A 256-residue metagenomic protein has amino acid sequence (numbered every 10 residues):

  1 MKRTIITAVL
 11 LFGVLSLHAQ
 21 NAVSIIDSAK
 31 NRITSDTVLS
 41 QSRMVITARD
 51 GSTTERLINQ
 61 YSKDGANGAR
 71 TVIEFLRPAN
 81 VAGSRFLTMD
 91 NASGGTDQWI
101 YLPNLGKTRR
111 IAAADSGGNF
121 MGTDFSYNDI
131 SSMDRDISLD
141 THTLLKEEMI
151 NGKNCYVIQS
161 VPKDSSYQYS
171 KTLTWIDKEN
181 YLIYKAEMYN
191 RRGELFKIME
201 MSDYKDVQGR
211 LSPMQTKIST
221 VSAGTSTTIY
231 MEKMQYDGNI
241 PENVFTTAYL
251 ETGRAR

Functional and structural regions predicted by a protein language model:
T4-G13: Sec-dependent N-terminal signal peptides
L15-A19: Sec/Tat signal peptide C-region and signal peptidase I cleavage site
N21-N104, T108: N-terminal mature ectodomain segment of secretory-pathway/periplasmic proteins
D27, L76, L87, D97-Y101 (+4 more regions): Gly/Pro-enriched, hydrophobic low-complexity segments that function as extracytoplasmic propeptides/linkers
T54-E55, M133-T143, G193-I198: A short, amphipathic edge element
N59-S62, T143-M149, S202-Y204: Short amphipathic beta-strand and strand-loop transition segments with alternating hydrophobic
N243-A255: Short, low-complexity, Pro/Ser/Thr/Gly-rich segments in the mature regions of secreted, periplasmic
